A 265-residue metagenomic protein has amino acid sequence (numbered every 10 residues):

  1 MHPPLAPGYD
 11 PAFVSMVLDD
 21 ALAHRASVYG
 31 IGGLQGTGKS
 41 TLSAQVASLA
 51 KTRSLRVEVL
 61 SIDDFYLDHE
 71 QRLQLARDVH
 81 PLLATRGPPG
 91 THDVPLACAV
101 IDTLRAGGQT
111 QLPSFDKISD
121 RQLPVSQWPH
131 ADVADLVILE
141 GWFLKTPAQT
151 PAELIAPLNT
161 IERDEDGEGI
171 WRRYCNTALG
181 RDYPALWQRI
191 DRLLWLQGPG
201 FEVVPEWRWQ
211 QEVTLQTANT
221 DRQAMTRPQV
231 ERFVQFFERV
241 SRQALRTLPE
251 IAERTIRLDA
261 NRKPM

Functional and structural regions predicted by a protein language model:
M1-G30, L34: Extreme N-terminal, non-catalytic leader segments that precede Walker-type/kinase nucleotide-binding cores
H24-R25, A131-V133, Q188-R189: Short loop/turn elements that form and flank the Walker-type P-loop nucleotide-binding site in RecA-like NTPase cores
K39: Conserved lysine of the Walker
L42, V46: Hydrophobic positions on the alpha1 helix immediately C-terminal to the Walker A/P-loop
S48-E58: Post-Walker A helix-loop "phosphate-sensing" segment adjacent to the P-loop in P-loop NTPases
E58, F65-S119: Conserved nucleotide-sensing/catalytic segment adjacent to the nucleotide-binding pocket in NTP-handling enzymes
A99-T146: Phosphate-binding/switch loop-helix module in NTP-utilizing enzymes
F143-M265: Conserved NTP phosphate-binding and transfer environment spanning the P-loop NTPase/kinase superfamily
